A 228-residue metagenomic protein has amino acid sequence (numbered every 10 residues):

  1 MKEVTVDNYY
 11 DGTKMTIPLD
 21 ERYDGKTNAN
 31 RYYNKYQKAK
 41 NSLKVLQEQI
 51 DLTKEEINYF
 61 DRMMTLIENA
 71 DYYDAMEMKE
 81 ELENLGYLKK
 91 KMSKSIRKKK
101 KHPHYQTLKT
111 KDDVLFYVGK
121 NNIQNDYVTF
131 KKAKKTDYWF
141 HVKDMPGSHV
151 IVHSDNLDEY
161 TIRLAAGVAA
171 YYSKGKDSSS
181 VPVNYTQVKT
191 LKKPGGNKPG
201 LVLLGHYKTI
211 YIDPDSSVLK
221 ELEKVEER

Functional and structural regions predicted by a protein language model:
M1-R228: Extended, highly charged segments
